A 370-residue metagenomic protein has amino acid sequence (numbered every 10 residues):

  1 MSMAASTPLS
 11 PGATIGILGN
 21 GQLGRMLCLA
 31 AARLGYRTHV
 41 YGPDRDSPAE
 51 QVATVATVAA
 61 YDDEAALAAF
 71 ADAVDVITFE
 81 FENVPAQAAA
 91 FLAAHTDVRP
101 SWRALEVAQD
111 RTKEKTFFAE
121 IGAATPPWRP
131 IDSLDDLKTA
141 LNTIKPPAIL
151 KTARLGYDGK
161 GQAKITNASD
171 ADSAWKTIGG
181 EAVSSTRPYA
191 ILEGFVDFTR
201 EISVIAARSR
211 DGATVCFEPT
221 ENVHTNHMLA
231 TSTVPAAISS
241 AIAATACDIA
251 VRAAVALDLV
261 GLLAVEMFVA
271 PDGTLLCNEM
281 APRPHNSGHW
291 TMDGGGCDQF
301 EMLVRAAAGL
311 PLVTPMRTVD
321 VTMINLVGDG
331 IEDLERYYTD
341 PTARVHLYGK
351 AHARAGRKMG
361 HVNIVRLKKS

Functional and structural regions predicted by a protein language model:
M1-T116, E120, D135: ATP-binding N-terminal substructure of ATP-dependent carboxylate-amine bond-forming enzymes
M3, P11, R305-S370: Peripheral (often C-terminal) accessory segments that flank ATP-dependent C-N-forming ligase machineries
V107-S203, A207-N226, A230-A253, L367-K368: Active-site nucleotide/adenylate-binding loops and adjacent lid/helix of ATP-dependent enzymes
A206-R210, M267-P271, G349: Short, low-complexity Ser/Thr-rich regulatory SLiMs
V215, L263, L275-E279: Protein kinase-like catalytic core scaffold
H227-A237, E279-M292: Short, flexible active-site loops
A244-V265, P271, A281-D329: Active-site "cap" helix and flanking loop/linker of ATP-utilizing ligase/carboxylase catalytic domains
